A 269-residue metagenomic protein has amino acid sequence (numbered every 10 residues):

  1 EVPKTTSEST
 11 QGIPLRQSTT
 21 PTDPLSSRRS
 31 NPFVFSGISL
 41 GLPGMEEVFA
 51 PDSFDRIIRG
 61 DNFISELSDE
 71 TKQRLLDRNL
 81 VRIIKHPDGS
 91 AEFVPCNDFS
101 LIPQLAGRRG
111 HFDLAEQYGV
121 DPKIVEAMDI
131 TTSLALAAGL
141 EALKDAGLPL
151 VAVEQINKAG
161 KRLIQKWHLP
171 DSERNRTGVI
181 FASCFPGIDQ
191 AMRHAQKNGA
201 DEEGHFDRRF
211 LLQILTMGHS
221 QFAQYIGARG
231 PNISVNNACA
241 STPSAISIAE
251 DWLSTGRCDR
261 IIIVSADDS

Functional and structural regions predicted by a protein language model:
E1-I124, A146: ACP-dependent fatty acid/polyketide chain-elongation machinery
L25-R28, W167-R174, I226-A228, L253-G256: Solvent-exposed alpha-helices and their adjacent loops that cap or buttress functional pockets in soluble metabolic
F33-F35, R176-I180, C258-I263: Short glycine-aspartate micro-motif
S39-L42, S183-F185, A266-S269: Glycine-rich beta-alpha junction loops
E47-R56, D189-E203, W252-T255: A glycine- and small-aliphatic-rich helix-loop capping segment at beta-alpha/alpha-beta transitions that lines
I124-T132, R176-I233: Active-site-proximal gating segment of KS-fold condensing enzymes and close homologs
T131-S172: Feature captures the FAD/FMN-dependent oxidoreductase FAD-binding
L134-L148, L215-G218, I233-D267: Active-site-proximal alpha-helical scaffold in enzymes
